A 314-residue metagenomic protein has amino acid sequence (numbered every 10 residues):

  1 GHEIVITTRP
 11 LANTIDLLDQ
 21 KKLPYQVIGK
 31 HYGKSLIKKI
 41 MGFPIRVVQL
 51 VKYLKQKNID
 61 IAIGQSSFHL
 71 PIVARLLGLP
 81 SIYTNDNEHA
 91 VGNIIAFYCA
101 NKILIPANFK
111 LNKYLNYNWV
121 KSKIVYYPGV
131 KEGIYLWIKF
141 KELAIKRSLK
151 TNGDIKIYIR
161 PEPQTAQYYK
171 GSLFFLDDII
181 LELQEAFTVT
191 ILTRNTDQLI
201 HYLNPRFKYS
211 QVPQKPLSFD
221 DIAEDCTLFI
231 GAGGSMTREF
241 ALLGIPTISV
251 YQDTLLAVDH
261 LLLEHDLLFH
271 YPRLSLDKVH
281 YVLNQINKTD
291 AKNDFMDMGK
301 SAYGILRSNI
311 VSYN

Functional and structural regions predicted by a protein language model:
E3-G42: Conserved nucleotide-sugar phosphate-binding/catalytic loop shared by glycosyltransferases and other
K21-G33, I180-P213: Catalytic donor nucleotide-activated moiety binding site of glycosyltransferases and closely related
R46-L50, T196-M236: Donor nucleotide-activated moiety binding/catalytic core segment of transferases that use nucleotide-activated donors
I61-V73, Y83-T84, I222-D259: A donor-sugar binding/catalytic signature common to diverse glycosyltransferases and related nucleotide-sugar
I82-Y83, N93-I105, A223: A conserved, positively charged/aromatic
L104-S172: A nucleotide-sugar donor-handling region in carbohydrate enzymes
L242-T289: Catalytic binding pocket for nucleotide-activated donors in carbohydrate/polymer assembly enzymes
K288-N314: C-terminal amphipathic helix plus adjacent low-complexity, charged tail appended to glycosyltransferase catalytic
